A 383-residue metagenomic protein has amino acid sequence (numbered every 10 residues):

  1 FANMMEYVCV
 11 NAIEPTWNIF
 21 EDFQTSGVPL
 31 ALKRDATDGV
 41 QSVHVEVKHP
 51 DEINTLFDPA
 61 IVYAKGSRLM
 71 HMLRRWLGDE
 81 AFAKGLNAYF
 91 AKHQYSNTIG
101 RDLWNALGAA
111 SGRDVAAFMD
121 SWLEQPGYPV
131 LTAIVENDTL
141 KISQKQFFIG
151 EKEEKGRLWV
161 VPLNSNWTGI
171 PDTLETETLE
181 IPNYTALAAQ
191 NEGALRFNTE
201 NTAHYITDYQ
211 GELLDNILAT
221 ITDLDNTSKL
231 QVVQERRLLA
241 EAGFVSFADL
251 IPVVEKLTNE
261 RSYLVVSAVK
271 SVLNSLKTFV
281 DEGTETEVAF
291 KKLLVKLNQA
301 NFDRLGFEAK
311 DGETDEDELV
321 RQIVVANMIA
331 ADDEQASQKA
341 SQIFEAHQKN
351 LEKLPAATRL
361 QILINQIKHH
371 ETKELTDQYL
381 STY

Functional and structural regions predicted by a protein language model:
F1-E153, S275, E282-V288, K292-K296 (+2 more regions): Hydrophobic alpha-helical and helix-loop surface patches within well-folded domains that function as non-catalytic
V28-P29, K33, K65-G66, E136 (+4 more regions): Long, ordered, helix-rich scaffold segments
A117-G127, L174-T185: Short, solvent-exposed secondary-structure boundary motifs
Y128, L158-V160: Short beta-strand-initiation
V160-W167: Extended low-complexity, serine/threonine- and proline-enriched intrinsically disordered segments
